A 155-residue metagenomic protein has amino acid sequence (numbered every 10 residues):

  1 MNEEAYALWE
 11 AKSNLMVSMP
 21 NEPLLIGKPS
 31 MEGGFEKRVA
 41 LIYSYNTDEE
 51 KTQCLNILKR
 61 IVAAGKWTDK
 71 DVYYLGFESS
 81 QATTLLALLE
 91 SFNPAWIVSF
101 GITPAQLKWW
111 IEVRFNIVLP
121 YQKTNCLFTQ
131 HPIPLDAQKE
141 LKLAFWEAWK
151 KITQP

Functional and structural regions predicted by a protein language model:
M1-P155: A polyanion-binding, active-site-adjacent surface
